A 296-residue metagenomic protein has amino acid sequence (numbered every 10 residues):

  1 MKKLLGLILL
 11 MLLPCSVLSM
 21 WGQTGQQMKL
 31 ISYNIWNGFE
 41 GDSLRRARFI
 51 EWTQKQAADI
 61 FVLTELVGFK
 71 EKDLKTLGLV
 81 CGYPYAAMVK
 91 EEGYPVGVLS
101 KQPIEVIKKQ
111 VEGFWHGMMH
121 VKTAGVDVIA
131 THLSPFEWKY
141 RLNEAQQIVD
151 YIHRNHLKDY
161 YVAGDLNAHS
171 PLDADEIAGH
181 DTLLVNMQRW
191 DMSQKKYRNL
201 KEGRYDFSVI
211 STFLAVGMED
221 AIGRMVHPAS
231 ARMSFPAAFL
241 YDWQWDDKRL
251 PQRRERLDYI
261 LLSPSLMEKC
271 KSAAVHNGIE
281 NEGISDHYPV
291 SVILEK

Functional and structural regions predicted by a protein language model:
K2, M20-L79, V96, K296: N-terminal, active-site-proximal structural segment of metallo-dependent hydrolase catalytic domains
L4-S16: Sec-dependent N-terminal signal peptides
Q27-N37, G125-P135, A163: Active-site-proximal beta-strand elements of phosphoester/diester hydrolases
W36, V67, H132-S134, L166-H169 (+1 more regions): Catalytic metal-binding/acid-base residues of hydrolase active sites
F61-T64, L99, Y161-D165, D220-R224: Active-site neighborhood of phospho(di)ester-bond hydrolases with catalytic His/Asp-centered motifs
L63-N143: Structured beta-strand-rich core segments of catalytic domains in phosphoester-bond hydrolases
K109-Q110, H153-K158, L172-K296: Metal-dependent phosphoester-hydrolase catalytic domains
L142-L166, G203-D206: His/acidic metal-ligating clusters that form di-metal
